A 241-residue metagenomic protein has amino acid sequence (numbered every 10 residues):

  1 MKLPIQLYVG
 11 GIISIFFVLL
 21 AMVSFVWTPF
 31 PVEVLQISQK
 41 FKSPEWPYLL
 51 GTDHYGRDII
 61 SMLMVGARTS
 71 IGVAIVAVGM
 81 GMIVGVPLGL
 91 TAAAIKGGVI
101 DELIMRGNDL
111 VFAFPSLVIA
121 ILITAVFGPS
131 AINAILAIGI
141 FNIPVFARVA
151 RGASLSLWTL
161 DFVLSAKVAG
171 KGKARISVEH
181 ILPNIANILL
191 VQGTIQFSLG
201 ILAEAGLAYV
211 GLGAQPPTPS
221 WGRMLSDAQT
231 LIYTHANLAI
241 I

Functional and structural regions predicted by a protein language model:
M1-P29, V34, G107, I185: N-terminal signal-anchor/first transmembrane alpha helix
M22-S61: Short membrane-interfacial helix/loop motifs at transmembrane-helix boundaries
S24-W27, V73-N108, I121: Transmembrane-helix boundary motif in ABC transporter permease subunits
L49, D53, I59, A94 (+2 more regions): Generic hydrophobic transmembrane alpha-helix motif, especially the helices
R57-G72, K96-M105, L155-T159, L164-V191: Amphipathic cytosolic juxtamembrane alpha-helices at the membrane-cytosol interface of multi-pass membrane transporters
V78-G79, L90, P129-E179, I188-F197: Membrane-cytosol interface at the C-terminal ends of specific transmembrane alpha-helices in multi-pass membrane
V118-I121, V126, S130-G139, L189-M224: Non-cytoplasmic
L231-I241: A membrane-interface signal for the N-terminal entry of alpha-helical transmembrane segments
